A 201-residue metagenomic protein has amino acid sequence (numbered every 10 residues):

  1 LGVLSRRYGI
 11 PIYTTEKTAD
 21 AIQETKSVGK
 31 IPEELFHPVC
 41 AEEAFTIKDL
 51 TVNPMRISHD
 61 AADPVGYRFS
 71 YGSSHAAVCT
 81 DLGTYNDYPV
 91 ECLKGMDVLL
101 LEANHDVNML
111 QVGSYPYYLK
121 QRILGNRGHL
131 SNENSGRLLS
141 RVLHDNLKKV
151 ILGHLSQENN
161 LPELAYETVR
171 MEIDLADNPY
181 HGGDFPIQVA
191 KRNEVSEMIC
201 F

Functional and structural regions predicted by a protein language model:
L1-E43: Active-site HxH/HxHxD metal-binding segment of metal-dependent hydrolases
R7-I12, H75-A76, F185-P186: Short active-site oxyanion
T15, V39, C79, L101-E102 (+1 more regions): Generic beta-sheet signal
I22-T25, I47-D49, P64-V65, M109-V112: Short, charged, surface-exposed secondary-structure boundary motifs
V39-V98, M198-F201: Core dinuclear metal-dependent hydrolase active-site scaffold
D87-V189: Cap/insert and terminal regions of metallo-dependent hydrolase folds
F185-F201: Short, basic/aromatic-enriched C-terminal tail that caps enzymatic domains
